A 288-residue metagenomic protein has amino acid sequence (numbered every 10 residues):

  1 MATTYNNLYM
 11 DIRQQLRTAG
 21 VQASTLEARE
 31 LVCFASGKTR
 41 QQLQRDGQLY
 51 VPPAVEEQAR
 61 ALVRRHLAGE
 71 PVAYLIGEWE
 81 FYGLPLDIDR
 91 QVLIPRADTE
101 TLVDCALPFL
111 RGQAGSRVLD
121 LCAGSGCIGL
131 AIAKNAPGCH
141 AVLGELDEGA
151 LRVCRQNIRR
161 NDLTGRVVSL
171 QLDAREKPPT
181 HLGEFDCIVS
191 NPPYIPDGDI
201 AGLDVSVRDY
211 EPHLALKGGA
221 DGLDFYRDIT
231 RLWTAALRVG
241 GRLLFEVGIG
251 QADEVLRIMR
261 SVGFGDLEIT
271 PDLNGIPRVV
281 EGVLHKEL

Functional and structural regions predicted by a protein language model:
M1-Q44, Q48-V51: Non-catalytic accessory regions of SAM-dependent methyltransferases
L16, L110, I158, W233 (+1 more regions): Conserved hydrophobic residues forming the short capping helix/wall of the S-adenosyl-L-methionine
G20-V21, A136-G138, R159-T164, A236 (+1 more regions): Short helix-capping segments at alpha-helix termini
L31, G69, T99, I128 (+6 more regions): Residue-level signal for inorganic ion chemistry
C33-P108: Conserved AdoMet
A97-G202: Conserved SAM/SAH cofactor-binding pocket of Class I
Y194-D224: Mobile active-site "lid"/loop adjacent to the S-adenosyl-L-methionine
A220-V283: Conserved Class I SAM-dependent methyltransferase catalytic core
